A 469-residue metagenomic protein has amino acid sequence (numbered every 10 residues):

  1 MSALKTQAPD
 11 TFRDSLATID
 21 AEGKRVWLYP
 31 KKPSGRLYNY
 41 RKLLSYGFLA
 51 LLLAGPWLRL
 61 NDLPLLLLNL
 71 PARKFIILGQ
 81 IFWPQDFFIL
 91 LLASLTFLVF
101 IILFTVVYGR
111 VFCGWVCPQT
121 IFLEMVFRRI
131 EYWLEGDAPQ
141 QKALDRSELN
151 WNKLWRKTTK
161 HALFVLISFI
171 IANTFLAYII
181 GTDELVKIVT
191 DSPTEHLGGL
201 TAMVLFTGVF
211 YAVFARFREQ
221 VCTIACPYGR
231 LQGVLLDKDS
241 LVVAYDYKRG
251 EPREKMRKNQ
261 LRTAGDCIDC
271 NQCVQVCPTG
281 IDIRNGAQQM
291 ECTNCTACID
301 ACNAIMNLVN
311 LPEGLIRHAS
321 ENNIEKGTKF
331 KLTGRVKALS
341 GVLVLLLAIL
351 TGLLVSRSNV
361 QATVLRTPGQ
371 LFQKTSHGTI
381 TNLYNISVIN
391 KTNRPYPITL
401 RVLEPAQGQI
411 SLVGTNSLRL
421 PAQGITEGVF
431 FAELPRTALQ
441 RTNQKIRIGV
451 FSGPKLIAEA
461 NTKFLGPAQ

Functional and structural regions predicted by a protein language model:
S2-V242, G250-P252, I299, P312-V344: Membrane-embedded alpha-helical bundles of multi-pass integral membrane proteins
T105-T120, F214-G229, R257-M306: Cysteine-centered iron-sulfur cluster-binding motifs in ferredoxin-type domains/subunits of redox enzymes
A348-F372: Hydrophobic alpha-helical transmembrane segments in integral membrane proteins
T379-Y384, T426-E427, R441-I446: Short, solvent-exposed loop/turn segments enriched in Ser/Thr/Gly
V388-T392: Asparagine-centered strand-capping/turn motif at beta-strand->loop junctions
N393-G408: Short acidic, flexible loop segments centered on an aromatic residue
I410-T437: Intrinsically disordered, low-complexity Pro/Gly/Ser/Thr-rich segments with frequent PxxP/GP/PP motifs and embedded
L434-Q469: Terminal connector regions
